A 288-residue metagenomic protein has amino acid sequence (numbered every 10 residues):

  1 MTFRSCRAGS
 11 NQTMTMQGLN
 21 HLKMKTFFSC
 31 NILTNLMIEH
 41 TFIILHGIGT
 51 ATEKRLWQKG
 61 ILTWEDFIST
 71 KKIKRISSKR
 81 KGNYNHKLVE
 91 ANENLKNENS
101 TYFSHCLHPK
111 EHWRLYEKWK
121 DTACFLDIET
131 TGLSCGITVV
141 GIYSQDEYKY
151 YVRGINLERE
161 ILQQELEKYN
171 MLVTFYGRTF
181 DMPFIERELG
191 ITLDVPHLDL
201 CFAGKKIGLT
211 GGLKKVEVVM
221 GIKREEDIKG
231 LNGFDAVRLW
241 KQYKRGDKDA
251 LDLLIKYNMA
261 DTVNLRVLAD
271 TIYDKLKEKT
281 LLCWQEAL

Functional and structural regions predicted by a protein language model:
M1, M14-M16, M24: Methionine residue identity
N11, N20-H21, N31: Intrinsic-disorder-associated, low-complexity terminal segments enriched in Asp/Asn/His/Tyr and depleted of Lys/Arg
L33-W119: N-terminal accessory regions of nucleic-acid-interacting proteins
D121-T131, N258: Two-metal-ion RNase H-like nuclease active-site motif
G132-T138: Short, flexible loop/turn motifs enriched in small residues
I142-E226: Conserved DEDDh/DEDDy metal-dependent 3′-5′ exonuclease domain
G221-L288: Acidic, Mg2+-coordinating catalytic module of metal-dependent nucleases/exonucleases that use a two-metal-ion mechanism
